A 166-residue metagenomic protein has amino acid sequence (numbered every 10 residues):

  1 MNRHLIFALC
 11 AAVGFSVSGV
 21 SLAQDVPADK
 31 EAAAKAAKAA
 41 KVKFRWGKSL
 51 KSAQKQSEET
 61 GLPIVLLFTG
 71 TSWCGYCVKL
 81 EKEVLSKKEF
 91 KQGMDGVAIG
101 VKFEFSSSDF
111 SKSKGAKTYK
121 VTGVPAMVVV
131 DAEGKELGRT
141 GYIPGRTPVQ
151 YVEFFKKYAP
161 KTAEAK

Functional and structural regions predicted by a protein language model:
M1-A8: Bacterial N-terminal signal peptides that target proteins for export
A8-S16: Bacterial N-terminal signal peptides
V17-A23: Sec/Tat signal peptide C-region and signal peptidase I cleavage site
Q24-T60, A159-P160: N-terminal leader/targeting and pre-domain segments
F44-G47, T69-G70, E83-F110: Thiol-based oxidoreductase modules, predominantly thioredoxin-like and allied folds used for disulfide exchange
S52-F90: Local sequence-structure signature of Cys/Sec-based thiol-disulfide redox active-site neighborhoods
T60-V65, G96-V101, G123-V124, A132-K135 (+1 more regions): Loop/turn elements at helix/coil->beta-strand transitions in domains of secreted/extracellular proteins
E83-L85, T122-A165: Non-catalytic, surface beta->alpha helical segment in thiol-disulfide oxidoreductase systems
